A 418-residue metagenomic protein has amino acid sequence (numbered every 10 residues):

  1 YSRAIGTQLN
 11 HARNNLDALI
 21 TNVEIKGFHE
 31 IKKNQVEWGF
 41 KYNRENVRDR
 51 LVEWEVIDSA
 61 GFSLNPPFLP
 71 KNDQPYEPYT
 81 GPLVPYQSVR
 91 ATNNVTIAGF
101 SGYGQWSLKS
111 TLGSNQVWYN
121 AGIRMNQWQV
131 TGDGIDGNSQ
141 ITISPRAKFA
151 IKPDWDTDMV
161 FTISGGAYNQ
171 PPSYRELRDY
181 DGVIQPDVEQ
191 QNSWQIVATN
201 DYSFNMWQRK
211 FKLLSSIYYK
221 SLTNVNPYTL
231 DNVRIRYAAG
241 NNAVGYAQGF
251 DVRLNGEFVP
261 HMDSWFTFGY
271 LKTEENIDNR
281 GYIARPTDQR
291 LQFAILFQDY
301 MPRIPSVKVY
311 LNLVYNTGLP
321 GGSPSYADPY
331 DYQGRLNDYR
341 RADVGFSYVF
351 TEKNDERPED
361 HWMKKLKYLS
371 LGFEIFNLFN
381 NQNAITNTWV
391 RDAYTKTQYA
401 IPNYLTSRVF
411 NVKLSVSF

Functional and structural regions predicted by a protein language model:
Y1-G134, L214-I217, W265: Face-selective signature of the C-terminal outer-membrane beta-barrel domain
D17-T21, N94-F100, S139-I143, N192-I196 (+6 more regions): Residues that define the transmembrane beta-barrel architecture of outer-membrane proteins
F28-Q35, T111-V117, P153-V160, N205-F211 (+3 more regions): Short loop/turn motifs that connect adjacent beta-strands in outer-membrane beta-barrel proteins
I31-K33, Y42-R48, I123-T131, I151 (+8 more regions): Transmembrane beta-strands of outer-membrane beta-barrel pores
N34-F40, V117-I123, P145, M159-I163 (+9 more regions): Transmembrane beta-strands of outer-membrane beta-barrel proteins
L112-V117, Y219-S221, G240-P324, K413-S415: Gram-negative outer-membrane beta-barrel transporters
K152-D154, T162-G166, E189-F250, E257 (+1 more regions): Membrane-embedded beta-barrel scaffold of Gram-negative outer-membrane proteins
H261-S264, Y315-P324, Y348-F418: C-terminal beta-signal and adjacent terminal beta-strands/loops of Gram-negative outer-membrane beta-barrel proteins
